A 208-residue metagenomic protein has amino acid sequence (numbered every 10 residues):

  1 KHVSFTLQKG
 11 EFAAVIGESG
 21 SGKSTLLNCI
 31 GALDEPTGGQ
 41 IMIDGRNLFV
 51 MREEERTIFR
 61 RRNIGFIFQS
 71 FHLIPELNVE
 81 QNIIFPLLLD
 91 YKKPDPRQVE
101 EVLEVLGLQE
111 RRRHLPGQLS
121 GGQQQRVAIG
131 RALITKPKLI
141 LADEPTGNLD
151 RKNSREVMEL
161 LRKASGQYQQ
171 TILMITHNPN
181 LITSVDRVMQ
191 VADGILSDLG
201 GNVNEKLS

Functional and structural regions predicted by a protein language model:
K1-S184, V188-V191: ABC family nucleotide-binding domain
V188-G201: H-loop (His-switch) and adjacent beta-strand-loop-beta switch element of ABC-type ATPase nucleotide-binding domains
V203-S208: ABC ATPase nucleotide-binding domains
